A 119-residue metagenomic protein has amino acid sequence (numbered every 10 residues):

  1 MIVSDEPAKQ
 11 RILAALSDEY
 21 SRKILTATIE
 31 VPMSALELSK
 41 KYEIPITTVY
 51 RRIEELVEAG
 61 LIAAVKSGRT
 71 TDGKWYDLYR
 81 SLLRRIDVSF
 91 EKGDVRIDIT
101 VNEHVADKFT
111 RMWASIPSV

Functional and structural regions predicted by a protein language model:
M1-D5: Linker/hinge segments immediately adjacent to helix-turn-helix/homeobox DNA-binding domains
E6-E19, S34, K66-F90: Short, cationic-aromatic polyanion-contact patches
R11-I44: N-terminal helix-turn-helix DNA-binding core of bacterial DNA-binding proteins
L38, V49-A59: Basic amphipathic alpha-helical segments that dock to polyanions
I46-T47, R69: Conserved beta-strand-loop-alpha-helix junction that forms the acyl-donor binding cleft
G60-L61, K66: Glycine-centered, phosphate/nucleic-acid-interacting loop/turn motifs that mediate DNA/RNA or nucleotide
L83-V119: Amphipathic alpha-helical dimerization/coiled-coil segments that flank or bridge DNA-binding/regulatory modules
